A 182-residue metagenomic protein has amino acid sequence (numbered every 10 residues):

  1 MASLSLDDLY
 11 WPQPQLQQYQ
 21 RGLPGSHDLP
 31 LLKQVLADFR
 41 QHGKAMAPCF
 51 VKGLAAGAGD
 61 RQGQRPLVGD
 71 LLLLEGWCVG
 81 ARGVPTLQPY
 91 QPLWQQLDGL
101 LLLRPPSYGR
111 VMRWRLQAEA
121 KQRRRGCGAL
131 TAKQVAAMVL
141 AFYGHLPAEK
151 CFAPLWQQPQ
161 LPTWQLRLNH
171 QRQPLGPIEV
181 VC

Functional and structural regions predicted by a protein language model:
A2-S5, L9-R61, L71: Conserved nucleotide-sensing/catalytic segment adjacent to the nucleotide-binding pocket in NTP-handling enzymes
Y10, W77-C78: Short, flexible active-site-adjacent loop segments at beta-strand->alpha-helix junctions, enriched in small/polar
G43-D70, C78-L97, P106-Y108: Replace "adjacent to P-loop NTPase cores in ATP/GTP-dependent enzymes" with "adjacent to NTP-binding cores
C78-C182: Conserved NTP phosphate-binding and transfer environment spanning the P-loop NTPase/kinase superfamily
